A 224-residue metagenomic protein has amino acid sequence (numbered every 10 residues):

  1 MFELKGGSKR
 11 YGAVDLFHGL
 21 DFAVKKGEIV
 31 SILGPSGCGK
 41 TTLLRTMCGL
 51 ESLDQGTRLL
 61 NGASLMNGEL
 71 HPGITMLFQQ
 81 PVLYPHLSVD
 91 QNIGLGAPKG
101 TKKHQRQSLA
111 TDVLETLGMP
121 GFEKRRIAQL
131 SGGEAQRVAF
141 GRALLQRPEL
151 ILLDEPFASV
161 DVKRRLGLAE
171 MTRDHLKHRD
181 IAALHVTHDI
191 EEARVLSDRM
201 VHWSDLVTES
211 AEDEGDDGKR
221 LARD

Functional and structural regions predicted by a protein language model:
C48: Helix-to-loop junction immediately C-terminal to a conserved catalytic motif
G62-Q80, K99-K103: ABC ATPase NBD coupling module
L87-Q107, T116: ABC-type ATPase nucleotide-binding domains, specifically the catalytic core motifs of the NBD
H104-F122, R173-D174: Conserved ABC ATPase "signature" region
R126-L130, E134-Q136: Conserved ABC ATPase signature
F140: Hydrophobic anchor residue at the start of the ABC signature
L145-E149: A short, proline-enriched helix->beta-strand linker immediately N-terminal to the Walker B motif in ABC-type P-loop
